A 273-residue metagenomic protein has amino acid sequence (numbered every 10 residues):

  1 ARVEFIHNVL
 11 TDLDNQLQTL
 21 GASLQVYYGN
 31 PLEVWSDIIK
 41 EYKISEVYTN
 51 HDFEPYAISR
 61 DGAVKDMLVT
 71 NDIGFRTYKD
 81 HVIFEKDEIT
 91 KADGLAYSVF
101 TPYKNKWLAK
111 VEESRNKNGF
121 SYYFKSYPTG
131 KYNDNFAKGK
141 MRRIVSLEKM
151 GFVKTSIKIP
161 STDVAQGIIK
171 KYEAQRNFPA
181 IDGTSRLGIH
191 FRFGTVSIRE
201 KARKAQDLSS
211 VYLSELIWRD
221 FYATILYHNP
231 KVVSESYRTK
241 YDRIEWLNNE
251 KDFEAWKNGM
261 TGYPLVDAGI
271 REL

Functional and structural regions predicted by a protein language model:
A1-E112, L208, R271: Trp/Phe/Arg-rich N-terminal binding region typifying the photolyase-homology
V9, L13, A165-I168, K201 (+1 more regions): Alpha-helical packing segments of well-folded alpha/beta enzyme cores
I73, L95-I244: Glycine/tryptophan-enriched, flexible segments
H190, E272-L273: Hydrophobic side-chain positions on well-ordered alpha-helices, corresponding to helix-helix packing/interface faces
L247-D252: Extended hydrophobic/aromatic segments used for targeting, binding, or gating
E254-E272: Helix-hairpin-helix/helix-loop-helix acidic hairpins
